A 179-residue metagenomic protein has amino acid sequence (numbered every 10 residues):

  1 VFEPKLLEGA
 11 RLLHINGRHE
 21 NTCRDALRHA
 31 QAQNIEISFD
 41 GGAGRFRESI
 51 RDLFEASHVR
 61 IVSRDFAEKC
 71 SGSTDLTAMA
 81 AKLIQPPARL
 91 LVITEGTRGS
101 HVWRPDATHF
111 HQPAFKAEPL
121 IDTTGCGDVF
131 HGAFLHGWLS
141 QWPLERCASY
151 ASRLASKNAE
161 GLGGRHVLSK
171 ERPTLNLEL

Functional and structural regions predicted by a protein language model:
V1-F110, W142, K170: Ribokinase/PfkB-type carbohydrate-kinase core domain
L12, T74-L179: Conserved phosphate-binding/catalytic region of the ribokinase-like
